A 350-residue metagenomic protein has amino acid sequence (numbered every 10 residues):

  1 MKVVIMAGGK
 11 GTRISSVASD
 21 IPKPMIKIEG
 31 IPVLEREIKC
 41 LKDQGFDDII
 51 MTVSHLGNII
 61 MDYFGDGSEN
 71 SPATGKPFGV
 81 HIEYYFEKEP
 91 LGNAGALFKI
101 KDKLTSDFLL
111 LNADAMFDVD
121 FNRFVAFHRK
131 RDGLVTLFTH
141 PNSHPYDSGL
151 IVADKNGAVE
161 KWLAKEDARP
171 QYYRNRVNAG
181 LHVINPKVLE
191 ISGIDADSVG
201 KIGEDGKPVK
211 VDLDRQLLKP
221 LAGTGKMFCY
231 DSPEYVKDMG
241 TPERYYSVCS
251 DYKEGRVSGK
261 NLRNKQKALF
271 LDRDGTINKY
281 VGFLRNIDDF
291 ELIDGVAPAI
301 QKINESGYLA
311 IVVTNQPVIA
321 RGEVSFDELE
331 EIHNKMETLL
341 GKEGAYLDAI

Functional and structural regions predicted by a protein language model:
M1-S19, R263-D274: N-terminal nucleotide-binding beta1-loop-alpha1 segment
K2-I5, K27, I31-M116, F121-R123 (+2 more regions): Conserved N-terminal catalytic core of the sugar/cofactor nucleotidyltransferase
I31-D48, V296-G307, K335-K342: A short, N-terminal amphipathic alpha-helix
D47, S106, L134, L309 (+1 more regions): Short acidic/polar active-site loop segments enriched in Thr and Asp
T52, V296, I300-M336, Y346-I350: Substrate-recognition element of Asp-dependent hydrolases with the DxDx(T/V) motif
F108-L109, M116, N122-R129, N142-S143 (+1 more regions): Catalytic-core segments of class I nucleotidyltransferases/pyrophosphorylases that form NMP-activated intermediates
R131-P141: A short, conserved acidic/glycine-rich loop-to-beta-strand motif that forms the donor nucleotide-sugar/metal
K265-I311: Active-site neighborhood of HAD-like aspartate-dependent phosphohydrolases
